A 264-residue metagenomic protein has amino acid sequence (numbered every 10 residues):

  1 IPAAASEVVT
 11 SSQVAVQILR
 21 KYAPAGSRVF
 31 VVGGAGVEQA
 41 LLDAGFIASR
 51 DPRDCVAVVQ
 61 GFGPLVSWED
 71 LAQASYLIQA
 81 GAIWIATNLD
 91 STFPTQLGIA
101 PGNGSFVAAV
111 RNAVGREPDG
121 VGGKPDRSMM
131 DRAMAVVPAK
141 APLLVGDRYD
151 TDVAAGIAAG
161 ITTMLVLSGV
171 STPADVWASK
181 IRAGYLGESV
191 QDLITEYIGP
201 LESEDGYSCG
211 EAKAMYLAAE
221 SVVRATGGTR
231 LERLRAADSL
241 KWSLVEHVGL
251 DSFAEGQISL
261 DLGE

Functional and structural regions predicted by a protein language model:
I1-V9, V16-E264: Asp-based, Mg2+/Mn2+-dependent phosphohydrolase catalytic module
